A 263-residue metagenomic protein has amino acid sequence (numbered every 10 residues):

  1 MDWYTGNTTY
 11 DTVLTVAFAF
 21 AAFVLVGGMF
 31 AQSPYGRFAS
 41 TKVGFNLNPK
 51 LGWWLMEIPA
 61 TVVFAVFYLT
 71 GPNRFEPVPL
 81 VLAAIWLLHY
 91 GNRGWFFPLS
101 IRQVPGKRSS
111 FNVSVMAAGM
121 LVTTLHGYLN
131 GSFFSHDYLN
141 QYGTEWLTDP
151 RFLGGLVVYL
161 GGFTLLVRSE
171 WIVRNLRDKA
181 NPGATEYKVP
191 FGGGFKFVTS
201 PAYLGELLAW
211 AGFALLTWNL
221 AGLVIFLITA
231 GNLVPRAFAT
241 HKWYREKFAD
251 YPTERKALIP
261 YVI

Functional and structural regions predicted by a protein language model:
M1-F197, L204-I263: Membrane-anchoring alpha-helices and their flanking helix-loop junctions
